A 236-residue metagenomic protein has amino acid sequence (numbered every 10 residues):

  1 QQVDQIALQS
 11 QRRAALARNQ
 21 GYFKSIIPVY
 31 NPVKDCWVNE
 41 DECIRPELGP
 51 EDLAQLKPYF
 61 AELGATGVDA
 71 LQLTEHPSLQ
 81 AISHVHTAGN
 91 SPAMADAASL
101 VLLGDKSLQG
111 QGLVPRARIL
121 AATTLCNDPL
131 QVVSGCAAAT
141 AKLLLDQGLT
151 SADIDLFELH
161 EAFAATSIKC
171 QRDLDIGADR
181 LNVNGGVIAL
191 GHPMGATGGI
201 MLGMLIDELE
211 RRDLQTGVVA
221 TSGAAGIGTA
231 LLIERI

Functional and structural regions predicted by a protein language model:
Q2-G110, D173, A178-R180: N-terminal extracellular/periplasmic Venus flytrap/periplasmic-binding protein-like
Q2-I6, S83-S99, L120-D146, L159 (+1 more regions): Active-site pocket-shaping loop/turn-to-helix segments
Q2-Q9, I26-N31, L113-T124, A152-E161 (+2 more regions): Beta-strand segments within the central parallel beta-sheet cores of soluble alpha/beta enzyme folds
D4, L8-A15, P50, A54-K57 (+8 more regions): Predominant activation on well-ordered alpha-helical scaffold segments within soluble catalytic domains
N19, L145-G148, E210-R211: Residue-level signal for alpha-helix termini/capping positions
C36-N39, C43-I44, P129-C136, E161-D179 (+2 more regions): Short glycine/threonine-rich loop-to-helix capping motif typified by GTGT followed within a few residues by an Asp-Pro
L79-S83, T87-K106, G198-I236: Conserved beta-strand-centric core segments of catalytic alpha/beta enzyme folds
Q109-L113, A141-L156, L174-G177: Phosphate/pyrophosphate-binding loops at sites that engage ATP/ADP/AMP, CoA/4′-phosphopantetheine, polyphosphate
